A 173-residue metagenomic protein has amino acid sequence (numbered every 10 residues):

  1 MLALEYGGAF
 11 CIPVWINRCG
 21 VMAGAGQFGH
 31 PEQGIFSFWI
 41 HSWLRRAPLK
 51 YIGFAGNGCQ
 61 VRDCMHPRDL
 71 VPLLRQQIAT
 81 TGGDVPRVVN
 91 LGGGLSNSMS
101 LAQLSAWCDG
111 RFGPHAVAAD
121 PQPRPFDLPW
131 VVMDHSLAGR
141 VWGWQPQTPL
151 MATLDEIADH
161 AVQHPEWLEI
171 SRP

Functional and structural regions predicted by a protein language model:
M1-W15, W43-R45: Active-site Tyr-X1-5-Lys
I12-G34: Flexible, glycine-rich beta-alpha linker
V21, W43-P173: C-terminal substrate-binding subdomain of Rossmann-fold SDR/epimerase-dehydratase oxidoreductases
F36-W39, A106: Intrinsically disordered, low-complexity boundary segments flanking structured domains
